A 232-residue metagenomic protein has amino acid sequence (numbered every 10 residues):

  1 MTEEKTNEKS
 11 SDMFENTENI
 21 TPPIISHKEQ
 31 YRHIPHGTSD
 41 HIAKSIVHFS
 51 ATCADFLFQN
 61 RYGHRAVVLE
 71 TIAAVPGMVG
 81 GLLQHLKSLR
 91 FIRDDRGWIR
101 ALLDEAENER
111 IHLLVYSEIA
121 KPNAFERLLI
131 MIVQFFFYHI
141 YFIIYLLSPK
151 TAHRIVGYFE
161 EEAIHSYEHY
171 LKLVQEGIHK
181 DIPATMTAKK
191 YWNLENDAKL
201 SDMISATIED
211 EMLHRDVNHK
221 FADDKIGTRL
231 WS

Functional and structural regions predicted by a protein language model:
T2-S232: Non-heme di-metal
